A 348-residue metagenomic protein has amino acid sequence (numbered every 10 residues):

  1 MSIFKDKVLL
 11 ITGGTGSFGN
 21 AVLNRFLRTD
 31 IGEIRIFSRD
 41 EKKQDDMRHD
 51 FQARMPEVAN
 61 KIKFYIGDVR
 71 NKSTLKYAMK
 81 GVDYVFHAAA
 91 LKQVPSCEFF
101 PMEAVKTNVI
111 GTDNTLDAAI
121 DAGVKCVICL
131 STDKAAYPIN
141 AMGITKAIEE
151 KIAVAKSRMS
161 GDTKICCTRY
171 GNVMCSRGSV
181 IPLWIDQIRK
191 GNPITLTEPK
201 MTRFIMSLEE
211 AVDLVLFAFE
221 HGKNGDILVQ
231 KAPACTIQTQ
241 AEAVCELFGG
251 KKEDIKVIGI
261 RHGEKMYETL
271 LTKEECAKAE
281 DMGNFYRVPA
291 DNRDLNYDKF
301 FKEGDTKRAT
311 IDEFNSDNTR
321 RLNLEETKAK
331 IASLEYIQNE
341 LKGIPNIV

Functional and structural regions predicted by a protein language model:
I3, D121, K151-C175, S179-V348: Strand-loop microenvironment adjacent to phosphate/nucleotide-handling motifs in alpha/beta enzyme folds
K7-T29: N-terminal Rossmann NAD(P)H-binding glycine-rich loop of SDR-like oxidoreductase domains
T12, M79-A88, C129: Rossmann-fold scaffold of SDR-type NAD(P)-dependent oxidoreductases
D30-K43: Conserved glycine-rich Rossmann-like NAD(P)H-binding loop of the short-chain dehydrogenase/reductase
S38, Y65-I66, K106, E198 (+1 more regions): Conserved residues in the N-terminal Rossmann fold of short-chain dehydrogenase/reductase
K63-Y84: Conserved Rossmann-fold cofactor-binding substructure of NAD(P)-dependent oxidoreductases
F64, A104, I165-T168: Hydrophobic/aromatic anchor residues within beta-strands of the central parallel beta-sheet of Rossmann-like
H87, L91-K151, A155: Conserved Rossmann-fold NAD(P)-dependent oxidoreductase catalytic core, especially the SDR/UDP-sugar
